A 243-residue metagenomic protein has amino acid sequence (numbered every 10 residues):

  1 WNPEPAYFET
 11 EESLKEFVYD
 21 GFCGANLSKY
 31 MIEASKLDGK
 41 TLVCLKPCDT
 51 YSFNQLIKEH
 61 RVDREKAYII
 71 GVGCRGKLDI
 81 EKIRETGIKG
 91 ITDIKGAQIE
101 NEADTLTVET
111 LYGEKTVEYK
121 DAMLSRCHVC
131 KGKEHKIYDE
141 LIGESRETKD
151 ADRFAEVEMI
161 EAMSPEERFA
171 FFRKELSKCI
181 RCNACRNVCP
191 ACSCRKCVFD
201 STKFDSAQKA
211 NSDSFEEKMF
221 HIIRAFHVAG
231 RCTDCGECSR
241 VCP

Functional and structural regions predicted by a protein language model:
W1-F172: Iron-sulfur-associated redox domains of electron-transfer enzymes in respiratory and anaerobic energy metabolism
K46-Y51, L124-E134, S177-K196, G230-P243: Local cysteine-cluster metal-coordination motifs and their immediate loop/turn environment, predominantly Fe-S cluster
D63-A67, D79-K82, I137-E140, R186-R195 (+2 more regions): Generic marker of "main functional regions" within proteins
V117-K120, N187, I222: Homeobox/homeodomain signature
T148-S177, A191-P243: Ferredoxin-type iron-sulfur electron-transfer modules in oxidoreductases and energy-metabolism complexes
